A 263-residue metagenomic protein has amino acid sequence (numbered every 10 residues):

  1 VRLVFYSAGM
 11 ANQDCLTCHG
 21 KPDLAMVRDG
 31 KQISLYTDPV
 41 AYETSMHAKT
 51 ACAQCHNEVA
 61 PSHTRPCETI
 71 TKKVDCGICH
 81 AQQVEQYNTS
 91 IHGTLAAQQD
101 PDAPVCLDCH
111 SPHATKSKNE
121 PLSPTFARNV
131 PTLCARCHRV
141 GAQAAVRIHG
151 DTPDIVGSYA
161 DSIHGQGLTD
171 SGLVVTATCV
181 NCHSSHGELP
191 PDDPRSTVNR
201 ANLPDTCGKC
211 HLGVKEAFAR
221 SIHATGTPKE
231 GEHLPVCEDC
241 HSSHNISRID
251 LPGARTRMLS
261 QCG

Functional and structural regions predicted by a protein language model:
V1-G263: Short sequence/structural segments immediately N-terminal
